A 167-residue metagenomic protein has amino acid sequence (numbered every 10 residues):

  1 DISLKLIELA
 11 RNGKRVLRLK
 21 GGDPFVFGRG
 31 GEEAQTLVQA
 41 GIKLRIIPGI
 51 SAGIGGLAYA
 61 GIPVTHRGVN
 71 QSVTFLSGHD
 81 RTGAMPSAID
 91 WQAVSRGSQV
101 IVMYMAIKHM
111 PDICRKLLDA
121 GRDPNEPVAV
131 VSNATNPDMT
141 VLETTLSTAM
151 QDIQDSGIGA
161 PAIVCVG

Functional and structural regions predicted by a protein language model:
D1-I50, G55, M150-Q151, A162: Class I S-adenosyl-L-methionine
R11-L17, Q35, N70-S72, L76 (+1 more regions): A contiguous loop/helix-start segment that scaffolds small-molecule binding in enzyme catalytic cores
F25-F27, Y59, F75, Y104: Aromatic side chains
G30-E32, A58, C114-K116: Short amphipathic alpha-helical segments
G41-L44, G56-A58, M85-A88, Q99: A generic, residue-level signal for flexible/boundary positions that often mark functional hotspots
K43-L44, V64, P124, A160: Residue-level detector of short coil/turn "hinge" positions at structural boundaries
P48, I54, G68, S72-L76: Flexible, Lys/Arg-rich cytosolic regulatory linkers and terminal tails that connect or flank
A52-T65: Structured adenosyl-cofactor binding patch, chiefly the S-adenosyl-L-methionine
